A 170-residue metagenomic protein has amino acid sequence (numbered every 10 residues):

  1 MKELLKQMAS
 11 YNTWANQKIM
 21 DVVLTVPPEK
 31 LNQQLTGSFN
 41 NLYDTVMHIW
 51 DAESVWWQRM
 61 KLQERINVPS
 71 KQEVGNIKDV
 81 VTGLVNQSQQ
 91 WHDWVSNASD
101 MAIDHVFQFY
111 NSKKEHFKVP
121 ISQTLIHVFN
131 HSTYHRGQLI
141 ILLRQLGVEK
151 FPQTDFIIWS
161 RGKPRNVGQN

Functional and structural regions predicted by a protein language model:
M1-E3: Absolute protein N-terminus
K6-S70, S112-N170: Short, contiguous alpha-helical
Q63-D104: Helix-adjacent hinge/juxtasegments
